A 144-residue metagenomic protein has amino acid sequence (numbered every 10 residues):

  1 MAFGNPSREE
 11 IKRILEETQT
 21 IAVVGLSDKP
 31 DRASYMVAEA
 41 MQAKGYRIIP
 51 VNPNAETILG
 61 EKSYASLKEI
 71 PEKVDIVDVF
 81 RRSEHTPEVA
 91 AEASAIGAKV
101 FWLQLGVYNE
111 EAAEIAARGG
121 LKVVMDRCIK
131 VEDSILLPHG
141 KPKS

Functional and structural regions predicted by a protein language model:
A2-V74, R81-S144: Structural/interface elements that position substrates and couple domains in central-metabolism enzymes
